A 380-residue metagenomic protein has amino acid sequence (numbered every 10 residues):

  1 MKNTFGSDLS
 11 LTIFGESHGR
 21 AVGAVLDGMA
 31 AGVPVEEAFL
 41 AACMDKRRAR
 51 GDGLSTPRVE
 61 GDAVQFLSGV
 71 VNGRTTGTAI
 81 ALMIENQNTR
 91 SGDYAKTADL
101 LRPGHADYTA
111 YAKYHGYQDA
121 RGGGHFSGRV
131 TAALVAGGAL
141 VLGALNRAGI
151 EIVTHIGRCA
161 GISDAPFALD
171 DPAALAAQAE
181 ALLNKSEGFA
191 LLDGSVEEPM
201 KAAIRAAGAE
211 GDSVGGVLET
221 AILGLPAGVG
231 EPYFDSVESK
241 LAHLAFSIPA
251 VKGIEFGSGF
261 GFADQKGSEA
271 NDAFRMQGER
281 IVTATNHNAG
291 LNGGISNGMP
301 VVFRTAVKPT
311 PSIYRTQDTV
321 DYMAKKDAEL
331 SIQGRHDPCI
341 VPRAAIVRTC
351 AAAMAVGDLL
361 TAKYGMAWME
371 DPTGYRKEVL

Functional and structural regions predicted by a protein language model:
M1-L380: Generic N-terminal targeting/processing segments that precede catalytic cores or assembly contacts
